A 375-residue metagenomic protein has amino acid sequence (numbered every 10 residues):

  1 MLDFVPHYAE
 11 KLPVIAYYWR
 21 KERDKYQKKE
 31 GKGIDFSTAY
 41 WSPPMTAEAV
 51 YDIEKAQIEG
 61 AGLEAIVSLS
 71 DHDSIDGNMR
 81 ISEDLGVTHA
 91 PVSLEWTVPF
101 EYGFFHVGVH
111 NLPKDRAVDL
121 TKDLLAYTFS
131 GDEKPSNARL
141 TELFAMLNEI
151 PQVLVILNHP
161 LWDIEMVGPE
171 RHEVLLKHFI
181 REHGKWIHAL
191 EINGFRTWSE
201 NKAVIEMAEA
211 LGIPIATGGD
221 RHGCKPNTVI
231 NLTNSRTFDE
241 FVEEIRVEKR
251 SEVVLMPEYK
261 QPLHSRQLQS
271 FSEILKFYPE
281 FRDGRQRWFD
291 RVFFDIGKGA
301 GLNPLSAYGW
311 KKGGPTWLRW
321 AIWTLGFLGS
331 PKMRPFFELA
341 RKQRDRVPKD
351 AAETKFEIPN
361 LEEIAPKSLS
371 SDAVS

Functional and structural regions predicted by a protein language model:
M1-E30, M79-T88, P99-D119, D163-S375: Charged catalytic cores and adjacent phosphate/nucleic-acid-binding surfaces used for phosphate/nucleic-acid chemistry
W19-P44, L125-M146, E273-E280: Low-complexity, serine/threonine/proline-enriched polar segments
Y26, F36, Q152-G168: Aromatic-lined carbohydrate-recognition surfaces of secreted/lumenal glycan-active proteins
E30-A39, P43, E54-S74, P91 (+1 more regions): Divalent metal-dependent hydrolysis catalytic cores, especially in the metallo-beta-lactamase
I58, M79-E83, T141-I156, V204-I213: Surface-exposed amphipathic alpha-helices with a cationic face
V67-S68, A90-W96, V155-L157, L190 (+1 more regions): Hydrophobic faces of well-ordered beta-strands that scaffold small-molecule active sites in alpha/beta enzyme cores
D71-H72, N158-L161, G219-R221: Short, well-ordered beta-to-alpha junction loops that form the rim of enzyme active sites and present histidine/acidic
F105, H110-L154: Binuclear metal-dependent hydrolase catalytic cores centered on His/Asp/Glu-rich metal-binding motifs
